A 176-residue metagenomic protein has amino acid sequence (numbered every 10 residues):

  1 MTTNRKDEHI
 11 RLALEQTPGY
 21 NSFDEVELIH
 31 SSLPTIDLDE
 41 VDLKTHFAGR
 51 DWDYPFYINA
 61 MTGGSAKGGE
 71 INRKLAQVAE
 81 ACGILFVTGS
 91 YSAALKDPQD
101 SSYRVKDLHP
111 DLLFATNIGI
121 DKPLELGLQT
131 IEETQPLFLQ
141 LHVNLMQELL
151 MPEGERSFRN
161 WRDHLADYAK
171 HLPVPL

Functional and structural regions predicted by a protein language model:
M1-A48, W52: An N-cap/entry alpha-helix motif that binds or orients negatively charged groups
D39, K67-I71, A94-P98, K122 (+1 more regions): Short secondary-structure boundary/capping elements
F47-A93: Active-site cofactor/substrate anionic-group-binding motifs, chiefly glycine- and Lys/Arg-rich phosphate-binding loops
F56-G69, F114-E125, G154: Active-site mouth loops of central-metabolism enzymes
A60-T62, G89-S90, I118-G119, L141-N144: Fold-independent oxyanion-binding glycine-rich loops and adjacent beta-strand/coil segments at enzyme active sites
K67, G89-Q99, N144-P152: Glycine-rich, proline-tolerant flexible connector loops at the mouths of alpha/beta enzymes
A76-A81, D107-L108, L113-F114, D121-L176: Alpha/beta enzyme core
C82-G119: A gly/proline- and charged-residue-enriched helix-loop-helix capping module
